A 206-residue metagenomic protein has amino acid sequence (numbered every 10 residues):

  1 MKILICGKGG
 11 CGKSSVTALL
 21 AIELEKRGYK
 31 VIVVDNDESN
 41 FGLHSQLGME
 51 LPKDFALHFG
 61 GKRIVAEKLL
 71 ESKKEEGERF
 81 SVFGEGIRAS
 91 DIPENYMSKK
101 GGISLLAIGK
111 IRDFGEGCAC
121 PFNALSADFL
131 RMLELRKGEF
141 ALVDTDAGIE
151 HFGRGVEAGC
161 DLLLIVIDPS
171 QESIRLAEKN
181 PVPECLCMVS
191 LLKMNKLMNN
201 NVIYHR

Functional and structural regions predicted by a protein language model:
I5: Hydrophobic anchor at the beta1->P-loop junction of P-loop NTPases
G10: Walker A (P-loop) phosphate-binding loop of P-loop NTPases
K13: Conserved lysine of the Walker
V16: Hydrophobic positions on the alpha1 helix immediately C-terminal to the Walker A/P-loop
L19-L20: Short amphipathic alpha-helix
E23-G101: N-terminal phosphate/diphosphate-binding loop that engages ATP/GTP or pyrophosphate donors across diverse enzyme folds
K26-R27, P121-R206: Conserved catalytic-core segment of NTP-binding enzymes
F83-Y96, S104-V143: Cytosolic-facing regulatory segments adjacent to core modules
